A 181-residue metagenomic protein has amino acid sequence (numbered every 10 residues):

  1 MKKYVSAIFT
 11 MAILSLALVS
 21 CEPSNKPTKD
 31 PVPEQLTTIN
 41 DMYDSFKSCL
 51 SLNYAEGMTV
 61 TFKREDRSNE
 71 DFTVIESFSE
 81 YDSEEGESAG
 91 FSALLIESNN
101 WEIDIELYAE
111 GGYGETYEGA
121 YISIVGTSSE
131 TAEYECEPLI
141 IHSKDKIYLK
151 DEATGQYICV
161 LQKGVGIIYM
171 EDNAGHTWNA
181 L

Functional and structural regions predicted by a protein language model:
M1-Y4: Positively charged n-region of N-terminal signal peptides that target proteins for export
S6-A12: Sec-dependent N-terminal signal peptides
A17-S20: C-terminal motif of bacterial Sec signal peptides marking the signal peptidase cleavage site
E22-S24: Bacterial signal peptide processing site
P27-L181: Conserved functional acidic sites
